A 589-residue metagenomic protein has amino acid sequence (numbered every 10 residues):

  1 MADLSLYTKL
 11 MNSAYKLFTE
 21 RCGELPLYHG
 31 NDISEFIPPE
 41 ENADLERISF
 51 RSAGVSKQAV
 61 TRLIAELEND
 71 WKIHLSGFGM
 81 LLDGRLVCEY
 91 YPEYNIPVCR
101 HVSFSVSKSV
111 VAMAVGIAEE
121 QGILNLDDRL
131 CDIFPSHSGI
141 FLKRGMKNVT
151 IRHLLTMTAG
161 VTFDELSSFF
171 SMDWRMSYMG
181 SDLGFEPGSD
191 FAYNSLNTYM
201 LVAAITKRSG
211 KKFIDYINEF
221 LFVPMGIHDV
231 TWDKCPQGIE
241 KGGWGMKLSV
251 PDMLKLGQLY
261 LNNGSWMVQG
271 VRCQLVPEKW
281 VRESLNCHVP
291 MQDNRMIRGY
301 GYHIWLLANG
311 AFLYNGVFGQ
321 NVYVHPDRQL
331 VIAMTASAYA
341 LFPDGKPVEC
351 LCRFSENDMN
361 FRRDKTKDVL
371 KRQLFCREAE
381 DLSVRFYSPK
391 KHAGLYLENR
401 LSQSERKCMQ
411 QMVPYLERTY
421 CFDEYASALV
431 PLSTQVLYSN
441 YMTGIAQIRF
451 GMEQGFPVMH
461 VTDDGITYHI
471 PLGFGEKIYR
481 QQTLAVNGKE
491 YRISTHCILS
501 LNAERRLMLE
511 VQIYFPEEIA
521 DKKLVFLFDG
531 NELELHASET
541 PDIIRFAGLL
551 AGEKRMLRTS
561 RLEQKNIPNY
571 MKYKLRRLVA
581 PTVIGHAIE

Functional and structural regions predicted by a protein language model:
A2-G23, G316-Y396: Structured C-terminal helix/loop/strand segments within mature extracytoplasmic catalytic/sensor domains
V60-N95, L126, Q329-A333: A short, well-structured edge-of-sheet supersecondary motif
G84, V102-D127, L154, L201-I205 (+1 more regions): Active-site SXXK
I117-L124, T206-D215, F222-D229, P251-L254 (+1 more regions): Bacterial peptidoglycan biogenesis and beta-lactam-recognition machinery
Q121-A159, G180, S209-W244, L248: Active-site helix/loop module of the DD-peptidase/beta-lactamase fold, centered on the serine-lysine SxxK catalytic
N197-A204, W244-W266, Q320-S337: Active-site-proximal alpha-helical segments within enzyme catalytic domains
V281-T335: Active-site Gly/Thr loop motif
Q373-E589: Peripheral terminal and inter-domain segments
